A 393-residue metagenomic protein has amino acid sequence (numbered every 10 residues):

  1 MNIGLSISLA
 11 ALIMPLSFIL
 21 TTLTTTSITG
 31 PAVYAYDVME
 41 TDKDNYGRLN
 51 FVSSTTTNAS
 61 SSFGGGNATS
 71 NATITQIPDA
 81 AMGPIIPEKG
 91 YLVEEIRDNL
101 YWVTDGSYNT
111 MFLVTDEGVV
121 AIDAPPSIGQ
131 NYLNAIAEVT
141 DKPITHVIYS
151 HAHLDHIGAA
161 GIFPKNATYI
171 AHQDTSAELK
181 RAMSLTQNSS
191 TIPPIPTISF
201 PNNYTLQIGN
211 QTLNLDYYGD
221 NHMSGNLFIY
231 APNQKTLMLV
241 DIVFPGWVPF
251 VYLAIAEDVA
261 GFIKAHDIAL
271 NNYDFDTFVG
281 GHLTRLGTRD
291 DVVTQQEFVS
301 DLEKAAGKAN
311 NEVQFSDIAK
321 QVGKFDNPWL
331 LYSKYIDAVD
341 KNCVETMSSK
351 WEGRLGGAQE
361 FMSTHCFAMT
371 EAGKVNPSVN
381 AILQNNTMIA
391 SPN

Functional and structural regions predicted by a protein language model:
P31-E117: Zn-dependent metallo-beta-lactamase
Y36, D42-F51, I318-N393: C-terminal regulatory/interaction regions
N50-S53, N58, N67, N71 (+6 more regions): N-linked glycosylation sites
G90-A135, I229-Y230, K235-V240: Conserved beta-strand hairpin/beta-sheet module of binuclear metal-dependent hydrolase folds, prominently
A121-A124, T145-H153, I170-H172, L237-V240 (+1 more regions): Active-site neighborhood of phospho(di)ester-bond hydrolases with catalytic His/Asp-centered motifs
N134-T205, S224: Active-site HxH/HxHxD metal-binding segment of metal-dependent hydrolases
N203-A231, T236: Core dinuclear metal-dependent hydrolase active-site scaffold
I263-P328: Divalent-metal (often Zn2+) His-rich catalytic cores of metallo-beta-lactamase-fold enzymes
